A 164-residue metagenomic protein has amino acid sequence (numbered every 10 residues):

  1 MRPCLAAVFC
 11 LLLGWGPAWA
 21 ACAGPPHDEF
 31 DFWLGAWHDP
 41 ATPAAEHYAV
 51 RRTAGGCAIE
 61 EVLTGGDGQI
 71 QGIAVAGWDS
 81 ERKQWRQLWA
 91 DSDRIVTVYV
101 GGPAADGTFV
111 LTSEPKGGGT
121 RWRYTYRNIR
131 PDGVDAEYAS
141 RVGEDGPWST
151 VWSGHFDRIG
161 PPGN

Functional and structural regions predicted by a protein language model:
M1-P3: Positively charged n-region of N-terminal signal peptides that target proteins for export
A6-P17: Bacterial N-terminal signal peptides
W19-N164: Hydrophobic small-molecule pocket/channel-lining residues, especially in calycin-type beta-barrels
